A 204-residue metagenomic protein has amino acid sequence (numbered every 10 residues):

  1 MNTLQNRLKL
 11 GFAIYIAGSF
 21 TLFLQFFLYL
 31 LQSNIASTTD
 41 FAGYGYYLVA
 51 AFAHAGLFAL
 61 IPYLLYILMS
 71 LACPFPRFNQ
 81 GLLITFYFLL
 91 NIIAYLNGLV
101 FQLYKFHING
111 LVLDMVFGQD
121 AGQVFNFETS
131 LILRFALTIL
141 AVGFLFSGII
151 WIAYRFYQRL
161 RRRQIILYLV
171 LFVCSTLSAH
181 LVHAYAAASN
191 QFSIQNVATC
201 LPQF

Functional and structural regions predicted by a protein language model:
N2-Q203: Transmembrane and membrane-interface helices of multi-pass, inner-membrane envelope-modifying transferases
